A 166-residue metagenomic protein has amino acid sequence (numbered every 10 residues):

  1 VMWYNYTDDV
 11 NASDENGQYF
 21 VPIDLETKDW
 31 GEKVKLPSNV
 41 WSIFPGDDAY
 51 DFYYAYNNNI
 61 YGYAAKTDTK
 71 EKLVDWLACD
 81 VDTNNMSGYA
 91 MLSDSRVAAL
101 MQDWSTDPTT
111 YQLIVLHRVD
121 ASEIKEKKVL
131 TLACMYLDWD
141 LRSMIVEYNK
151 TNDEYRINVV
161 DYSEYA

Functional and structural regions predicted by a protein language model:
W3-D14, V21, L25-A166: Conserved N-terminal structural module of periplasmic/extracytoplasmic solute-binding proteins
